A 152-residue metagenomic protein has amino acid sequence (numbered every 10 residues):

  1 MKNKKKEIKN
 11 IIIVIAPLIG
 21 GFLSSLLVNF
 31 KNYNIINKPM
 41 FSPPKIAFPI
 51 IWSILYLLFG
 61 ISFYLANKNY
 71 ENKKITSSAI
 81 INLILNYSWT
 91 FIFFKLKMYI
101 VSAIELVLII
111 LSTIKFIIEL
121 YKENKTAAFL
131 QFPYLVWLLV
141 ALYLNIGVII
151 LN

Functional and structural regions predicted by a protein language model:
K2-K6, L65-I75, L120-F129: Membrane-interface helix-boundary motifs at transmembrane edges
K9-G21, I81-I84: Alpha-helical transmembrane segments
P17-N32: Alpha-helical transmembrane segments of multi-pass membrane proteins
N29-S42, L151: Membrane-interface helix termini and inter-helical loops of multi-pass transporters
K45-L57, K97-L108: Membrane-interface loop-to-helix entry segments
W52-F63, N82-L85, I109: Core segments of transmembrane alpha-helices that mediate helix-helix packing or line hydrophobic substrate/ligand
F91-V101, V148-N152: Membrane-interface helix caps and helix-loop-helix hairpins in membrane proteins
T126-N152: Terminal transmembrane helical module of multi-pass membrane proteins
